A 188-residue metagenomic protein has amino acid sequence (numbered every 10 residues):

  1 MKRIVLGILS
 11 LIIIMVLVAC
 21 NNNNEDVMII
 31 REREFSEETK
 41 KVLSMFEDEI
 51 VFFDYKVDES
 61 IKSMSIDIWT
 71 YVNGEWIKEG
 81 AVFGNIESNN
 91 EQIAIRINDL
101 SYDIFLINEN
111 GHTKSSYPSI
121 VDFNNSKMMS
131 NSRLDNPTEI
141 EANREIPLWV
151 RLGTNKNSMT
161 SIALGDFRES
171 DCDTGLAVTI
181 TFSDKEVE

Functional and structural regions predicted by a protein language model:
M1-L11: Positively charged n-region of N-terminal signal peptides that target proteins for export
R3, F52-Y55, I68, A177-T181: N-terminal, helix-rich and Lys/Arg-enriched segments in bacterial and organellar proteins
L11-I14, T138: Residue-level marker of intrinsically disordered, low-complexity segments enriched for small/polar residues
V16-A19: C-terminal motif of bacterial Sec signal peptides marking the signal peptidase cleavage site
N21-N89: N-terminal export/targeting and maturation segments
E79-E188: Extracytoplasmic electrostatic interaction patches
